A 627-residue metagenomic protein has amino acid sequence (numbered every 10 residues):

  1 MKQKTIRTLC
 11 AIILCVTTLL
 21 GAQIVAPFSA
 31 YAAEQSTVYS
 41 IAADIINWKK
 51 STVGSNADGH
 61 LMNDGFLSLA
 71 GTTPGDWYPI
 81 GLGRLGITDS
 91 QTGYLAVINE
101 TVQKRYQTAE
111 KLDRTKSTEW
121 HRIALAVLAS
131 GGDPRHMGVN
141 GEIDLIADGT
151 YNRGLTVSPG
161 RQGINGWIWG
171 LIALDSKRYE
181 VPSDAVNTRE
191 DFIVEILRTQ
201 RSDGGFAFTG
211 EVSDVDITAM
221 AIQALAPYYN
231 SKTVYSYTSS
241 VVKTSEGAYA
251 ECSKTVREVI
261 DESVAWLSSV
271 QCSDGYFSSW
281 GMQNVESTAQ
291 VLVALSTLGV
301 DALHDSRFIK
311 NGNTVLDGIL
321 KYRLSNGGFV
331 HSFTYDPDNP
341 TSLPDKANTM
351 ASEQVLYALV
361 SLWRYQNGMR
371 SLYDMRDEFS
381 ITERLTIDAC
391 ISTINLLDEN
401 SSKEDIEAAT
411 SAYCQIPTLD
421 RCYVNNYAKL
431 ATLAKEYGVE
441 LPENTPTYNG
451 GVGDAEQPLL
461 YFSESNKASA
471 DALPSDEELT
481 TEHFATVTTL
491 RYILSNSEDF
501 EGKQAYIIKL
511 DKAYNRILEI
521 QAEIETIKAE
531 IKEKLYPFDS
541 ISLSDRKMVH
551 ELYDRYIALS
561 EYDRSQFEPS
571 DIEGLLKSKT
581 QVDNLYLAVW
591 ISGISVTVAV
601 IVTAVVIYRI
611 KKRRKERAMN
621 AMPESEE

Functional and structural regions predicted by a protein language model:
I6-F28, G593-A604: Sec-dependent N-terminal signal peptides of Gram-positive bacterial secreted proteins and lipoproteins
L20-T37, Y608-K611: Sec-dependent signal peptide cleavage junction
A33-A43, E180-D191, T199, S231-S239 (+9 more regions): Terminal recognition/anchoring or ligand-binding modules at protein termini
E34-S36, H60-D89, K111-R135, T156-R189 (+3 more regions): An alpha-helical repeat/solenoid feature that recognizes helix-turn-helix modules
N56-L69, Y106-R114, R153-R161, G205-E211 (+5 more regions): Short, recurring structural edge motifs at helix starts
F379-S595, I601-R613: Beta-rich interaction/scaffold domains
K612-E627: Cytoplasmic C-terminal tails of single-pass
